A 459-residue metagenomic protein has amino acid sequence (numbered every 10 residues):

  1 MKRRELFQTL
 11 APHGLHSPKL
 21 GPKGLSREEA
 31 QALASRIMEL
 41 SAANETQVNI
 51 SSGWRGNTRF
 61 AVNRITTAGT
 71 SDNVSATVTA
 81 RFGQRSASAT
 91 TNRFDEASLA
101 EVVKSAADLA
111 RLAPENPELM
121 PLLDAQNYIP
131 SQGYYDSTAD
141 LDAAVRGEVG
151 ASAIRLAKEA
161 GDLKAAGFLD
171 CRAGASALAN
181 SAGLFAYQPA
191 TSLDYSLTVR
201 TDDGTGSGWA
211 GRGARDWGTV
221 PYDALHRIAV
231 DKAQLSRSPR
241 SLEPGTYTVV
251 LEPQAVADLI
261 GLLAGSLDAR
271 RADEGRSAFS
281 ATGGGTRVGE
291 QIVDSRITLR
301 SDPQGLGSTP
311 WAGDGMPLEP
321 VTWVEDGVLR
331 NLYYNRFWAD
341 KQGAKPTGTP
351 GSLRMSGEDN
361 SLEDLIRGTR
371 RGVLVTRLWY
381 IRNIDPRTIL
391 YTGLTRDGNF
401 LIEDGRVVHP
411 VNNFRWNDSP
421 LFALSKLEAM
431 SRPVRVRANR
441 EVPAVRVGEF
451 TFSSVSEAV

Functional and structural regions predicted by a protein language model:
M1-H13: N-terminal secretory signal peptides and thylakoid transit peptides that target proteins across membranes
L10-L25, A30-A34, A43-N57, A97 (+2 more regions): Acidic low-complexity segments
A43-A76, A165-A186, G313-D314, R371-T395: Structured beta-strand/loop patches that form or line metal/cofactor-binding pockets in enzymes
G56-D108: N-terminal alpha-helical targeting/anchoring segments
N57-R59, A144-I228, R271-R300: Extended amphipathic alpha-helical scaffolds
T58-N63, G174-S192, G206-R212, L259-G265 (+6 more regions): Short acidic, glycine/serine/threonine-rich loops at helix termini
G69-F82, A186-R212, W323-E325, D397-D404: Short beta-strand elements
P130, F279-V459: Dual-mode signal for accessory low-complexity, basic/Gly-rich regions
